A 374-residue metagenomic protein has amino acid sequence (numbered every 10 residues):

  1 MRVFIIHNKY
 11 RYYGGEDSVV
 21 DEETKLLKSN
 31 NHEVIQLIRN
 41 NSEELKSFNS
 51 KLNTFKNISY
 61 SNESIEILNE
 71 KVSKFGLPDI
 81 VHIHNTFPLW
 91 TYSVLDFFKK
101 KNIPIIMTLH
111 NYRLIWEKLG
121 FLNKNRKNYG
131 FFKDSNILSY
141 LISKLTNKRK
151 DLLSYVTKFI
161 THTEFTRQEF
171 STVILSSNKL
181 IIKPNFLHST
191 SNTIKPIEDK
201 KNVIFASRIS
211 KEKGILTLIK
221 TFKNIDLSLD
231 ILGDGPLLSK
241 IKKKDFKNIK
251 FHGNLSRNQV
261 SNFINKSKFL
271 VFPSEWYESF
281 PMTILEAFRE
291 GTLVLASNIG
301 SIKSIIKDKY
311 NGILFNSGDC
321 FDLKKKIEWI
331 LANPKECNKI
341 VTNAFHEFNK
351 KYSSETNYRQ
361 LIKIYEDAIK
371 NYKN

Functional and structural regions predicted by a protein language model:
K100, N125-F159, V173: Membrane-proximal helix-turn-helix segments that form the acceptor-binding/catalytic region of lipid-linked
F165, F186: Carbohydrate-associated surface elements
L187, K195-K213, I219-K223: Conserved donor-binding/catalytic core segment of Leloir-type glycosyltransferases
S239-S261: Nucleotide-activated donor-binding/catalytic signature segment of Leloir-type glycosyltransferases, i.e., the conserved
I284, I299-K309, I313-L314: Short acidic/histidine- and often glycine-rich active-site loop of Leloir-type glycosyltransferases that engages
L293-A296: Short hydrophobic beta-strand element within catalytic cores of glycosyltransferases and related nucleotide-activated
D308-K309, I313-C320, W329-P334: Conserved acidic donor-binding segment of nucleotide-sugar-dependent glycosyltransferases
D322, W329, E336-K351, N357-K363: A short, well-ordered alpha-helix in the C-terminal region of glycosyltransferases
